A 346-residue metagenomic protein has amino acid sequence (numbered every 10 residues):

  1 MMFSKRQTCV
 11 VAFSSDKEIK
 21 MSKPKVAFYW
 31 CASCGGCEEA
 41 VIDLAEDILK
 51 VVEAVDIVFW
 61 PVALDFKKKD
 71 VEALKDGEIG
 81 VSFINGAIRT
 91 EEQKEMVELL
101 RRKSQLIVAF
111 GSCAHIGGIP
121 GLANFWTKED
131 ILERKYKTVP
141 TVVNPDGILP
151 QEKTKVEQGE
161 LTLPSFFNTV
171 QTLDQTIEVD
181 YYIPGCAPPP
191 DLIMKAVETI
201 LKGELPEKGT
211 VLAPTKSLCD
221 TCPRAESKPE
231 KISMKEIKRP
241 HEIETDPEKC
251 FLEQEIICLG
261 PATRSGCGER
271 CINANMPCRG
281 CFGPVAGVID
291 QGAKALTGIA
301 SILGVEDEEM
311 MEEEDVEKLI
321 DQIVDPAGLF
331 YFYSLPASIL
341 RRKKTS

Functional and structural regions predicted by a protein language model:
M1-F83, Q93-K94, E98-L106, F125 (+2 more regions): Iron-sulfur (Fe-S) cluster-binding modules
A87-R89, C113-H115, P188: Short glycine-rich anion-binding loops that position phosphate/pyrophosphate groups of nucleotides and phosphorylated
E92-Q93, G117: Extracytoplasmic/secreted cell-surface and envelope-processing proteins
C113-P120, V139-T141: Short gly/pro/ser/thr-enriched loop/turn and capping motifs at secondary-structure boundaries
